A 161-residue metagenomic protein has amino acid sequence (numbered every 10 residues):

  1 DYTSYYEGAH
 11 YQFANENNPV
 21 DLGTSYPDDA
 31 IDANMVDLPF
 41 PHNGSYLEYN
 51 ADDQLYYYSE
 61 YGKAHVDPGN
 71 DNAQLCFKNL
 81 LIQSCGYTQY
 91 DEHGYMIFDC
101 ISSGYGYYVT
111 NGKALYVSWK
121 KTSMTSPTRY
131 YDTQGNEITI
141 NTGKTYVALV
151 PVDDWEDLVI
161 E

Functional and structural regions predicted by a protein language model:
D1-E161: A surface/extracellular/periplasmic glyco- and lipid-processing/surface-interacting theme
